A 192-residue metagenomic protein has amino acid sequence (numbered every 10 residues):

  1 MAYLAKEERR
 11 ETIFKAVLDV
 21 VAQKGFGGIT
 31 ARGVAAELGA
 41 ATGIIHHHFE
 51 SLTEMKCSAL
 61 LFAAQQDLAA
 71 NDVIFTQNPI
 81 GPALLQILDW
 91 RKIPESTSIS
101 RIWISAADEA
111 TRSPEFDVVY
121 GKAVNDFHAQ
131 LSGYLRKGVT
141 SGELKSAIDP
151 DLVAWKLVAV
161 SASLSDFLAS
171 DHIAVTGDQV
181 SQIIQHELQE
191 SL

Functional and structural regions predicted by a protein language model:
M1-E8, S170: N-terminal intrinsically disordered/low-complexity leader segments
R9-T12, A16, V20-E54, S58: Helix-turn-helix
F49, I93, S105-R112: Short helix-capping/turn signature of helix-turn-helix
E50-E54, F75, P79, T111 (+1 more regions): Residues in soluble alpha-helical coiled-coils and helical-bundle/repeat scaffolds
S58, A69-R101, P150-L157: Hydrophobic alpha-helical connector segments
L61-D67: Short, basic, alpha-helical segments at the C-terminal edge of helix-turn-helix-like DNA-binding modules
L68, V73, E95-I104, P114-S141 (+2 more regions): Amphipathic alpha-helical packing segments from all-alpha helical-bundle domains
P82, F116-G121, N125, V139-L188: Hydrophobic/aromatic-rich alpha-helical bundle segments in the mid-to-C-terminal region
